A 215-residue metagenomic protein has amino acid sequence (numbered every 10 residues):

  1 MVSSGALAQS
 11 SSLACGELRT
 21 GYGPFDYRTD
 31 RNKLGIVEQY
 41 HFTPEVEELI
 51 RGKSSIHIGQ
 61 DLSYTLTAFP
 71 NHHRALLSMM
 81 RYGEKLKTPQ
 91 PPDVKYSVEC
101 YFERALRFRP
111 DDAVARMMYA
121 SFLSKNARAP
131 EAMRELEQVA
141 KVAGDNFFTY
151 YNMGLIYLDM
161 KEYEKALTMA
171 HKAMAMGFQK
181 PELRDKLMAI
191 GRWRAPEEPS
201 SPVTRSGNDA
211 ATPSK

Functional and structural regions predicted by a protein language model:
L7-S63, A68: N-terminal leader/linker segments that initiate helical-solenoid repeat arrays
Y64-T65, R104-A105, Q138-V139, K172-A173: Canonical positions in the second alpha-helix
H73-R74, A113-V114, F147-F148, P181-E182: Helix-start (N-cap) detector for alpha-helical repeat units in TPR-like alpha-solenoids, especially tetratricopeptide
S78-R81, M118, N152, K186-L187: Canonical tetratricopeptide repeat
